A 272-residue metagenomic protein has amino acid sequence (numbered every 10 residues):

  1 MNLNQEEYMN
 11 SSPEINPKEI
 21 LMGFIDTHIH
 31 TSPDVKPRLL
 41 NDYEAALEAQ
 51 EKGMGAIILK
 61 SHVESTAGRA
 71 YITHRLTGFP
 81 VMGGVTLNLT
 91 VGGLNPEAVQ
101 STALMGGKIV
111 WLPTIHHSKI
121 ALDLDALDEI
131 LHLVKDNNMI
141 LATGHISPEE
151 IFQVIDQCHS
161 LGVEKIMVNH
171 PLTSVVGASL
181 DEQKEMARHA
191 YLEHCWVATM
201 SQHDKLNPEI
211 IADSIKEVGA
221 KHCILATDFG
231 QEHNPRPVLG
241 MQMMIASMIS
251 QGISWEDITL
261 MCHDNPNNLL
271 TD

Functional and structural regions predicted by a protein language model:
M1-G78: An N-terminally biased module of ancient metal coordination in phosphate/nucleic-acid-related enzymes
L3, Y8, M241-D272: Mid-to-C-terminal alpha-helical segments outside catalytic/metal-binding sites
K18-E19, R69-G78, V99-G107, H132-D136 (+3 more regions): Acidic (Asp/Glu)-rich catalytic clusters
I25-I29, I57-L59, V81-V85, V110-L112 (+4 more regions): Hydrophobic faces of well-ordered beta-strands that scaffold small-molecule active sites in alpha/beta enzyme cores
H30-S32, H62-E64, G84-T90, P113-H117 (+4 more regions): Active-site beta-loop-alpha junctions enriched in small/polar residues
L40-E44, P96, D123-E129, L180-Q183 (+2 more regions): Charged helix-capping and loop-helix junction motifs
L76-N169, V175: Extended substrate/RNA-proximal surfaces in nucleic-acid metabolism proteins
A220-P237: Short acidic/histidine-rich active-site segments
